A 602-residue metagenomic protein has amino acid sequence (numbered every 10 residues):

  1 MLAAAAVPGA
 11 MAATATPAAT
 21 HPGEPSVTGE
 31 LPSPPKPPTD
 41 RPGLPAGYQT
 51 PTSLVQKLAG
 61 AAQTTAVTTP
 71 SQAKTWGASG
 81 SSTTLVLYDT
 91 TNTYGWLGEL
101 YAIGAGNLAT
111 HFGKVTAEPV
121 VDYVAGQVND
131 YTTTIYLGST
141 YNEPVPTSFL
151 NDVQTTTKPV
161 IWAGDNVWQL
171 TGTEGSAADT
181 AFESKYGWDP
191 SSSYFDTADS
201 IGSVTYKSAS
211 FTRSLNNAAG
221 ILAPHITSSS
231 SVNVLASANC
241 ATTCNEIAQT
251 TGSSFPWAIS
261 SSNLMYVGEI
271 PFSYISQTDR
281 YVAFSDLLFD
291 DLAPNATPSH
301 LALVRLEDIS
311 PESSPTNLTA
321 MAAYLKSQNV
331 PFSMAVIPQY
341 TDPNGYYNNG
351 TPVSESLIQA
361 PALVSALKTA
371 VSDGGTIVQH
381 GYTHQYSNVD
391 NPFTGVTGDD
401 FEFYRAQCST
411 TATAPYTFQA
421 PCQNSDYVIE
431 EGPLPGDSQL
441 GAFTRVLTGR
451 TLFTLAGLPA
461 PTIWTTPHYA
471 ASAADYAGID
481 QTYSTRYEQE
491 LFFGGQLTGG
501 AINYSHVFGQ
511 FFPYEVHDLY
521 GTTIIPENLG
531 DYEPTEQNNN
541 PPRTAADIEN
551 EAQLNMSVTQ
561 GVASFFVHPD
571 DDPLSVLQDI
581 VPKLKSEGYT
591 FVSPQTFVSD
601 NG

Functional and structural regions predicted by a protein language model:
M1-P17, E551-L554: Secretory targeting and sorting signals
E24-P25, G29-L31, R41, Y48-L54 (+5 more regions): Extracellular ligand-binding/catalytic regions of CAZymes and related secreted enzymes and adhesion modules
V86-L170, M334, N344: Helical hinge/lid and interdomain linker segments adjacent to catalytic or ligand-binding clefts that mediate domain
A117-P119, D286-P298, S313-P343, S365 (+3 more regions): C-terminal domain-boundary segment and adjacent tail
Y136, T140-L215: A glycine-rich, often tryptophan-bearing local segment used as a flexible ligand/cofactor-contacting loop or short
W168-Q169, E174, P331-A474, L529 (+4 more regions): Metal-dependent polysaccharide deacetylase catalytic core of the NodB/CE4 family, i.e., the active-site-bearing domain
D196-S262: Catalytic beta-strand/loop cores that center a nucleophilic Ser/Cys/Thr and support acyl-enzyme chemistry
L301-P311, P315, L440-I463, Y469 (+2 more regions): Catalytic grooves of carbohydrate-active enzymes
